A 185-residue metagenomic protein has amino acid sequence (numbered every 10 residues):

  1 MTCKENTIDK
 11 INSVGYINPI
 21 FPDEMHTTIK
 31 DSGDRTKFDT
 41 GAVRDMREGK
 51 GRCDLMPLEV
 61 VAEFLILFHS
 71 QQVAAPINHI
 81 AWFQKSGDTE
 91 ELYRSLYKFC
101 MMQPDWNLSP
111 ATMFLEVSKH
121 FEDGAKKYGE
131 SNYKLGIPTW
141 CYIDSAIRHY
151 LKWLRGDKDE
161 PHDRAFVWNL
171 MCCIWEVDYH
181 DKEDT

Functional and structural regions predicted by a protein language model:
T2-T185: Intrinsically disordered, low-complexity regulatory regions that flank transcription factor DNA-binding cores
